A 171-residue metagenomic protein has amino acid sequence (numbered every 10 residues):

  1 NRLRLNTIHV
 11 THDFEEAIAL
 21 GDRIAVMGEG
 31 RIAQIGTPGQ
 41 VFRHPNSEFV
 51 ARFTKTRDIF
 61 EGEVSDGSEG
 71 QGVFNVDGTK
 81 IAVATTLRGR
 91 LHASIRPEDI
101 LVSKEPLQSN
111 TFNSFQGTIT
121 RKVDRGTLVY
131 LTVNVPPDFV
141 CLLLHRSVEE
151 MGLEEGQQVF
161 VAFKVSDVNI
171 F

Functional and structural regions predicted by a protein language model:
N1-F49: ABC ATPase nucleotide-binding domains
R23, I59-F60, V64, G70 (+2 more regions): Structural detector for hydrophobic anchor residues on beta-strands
I32, Q40, D58-I59, S68-Q71 (+2 more regions): Short, catalytically relevant binding-site loops at active-site mouths
T37, F49, E63, Q116-T118: Residues located in well-ordered beta-strands
R43, D77-K122, L142-F171: Glycine/charge-rich catalytic "coupling/switch" loops of P-loop NTPases
R43-G67, V73, S94: C-terminal boundary and immediately downstream tail of ABC-type ATPase nucleotide-binding domains
G67-G70, K122-L128: Short, conserved beta-turn/loop elements at beta-strand boundaries and strand-helix junctions
F74-K80, V133-F139: OB-fold (S1/OB) nucleic-acid-binding surfaces
